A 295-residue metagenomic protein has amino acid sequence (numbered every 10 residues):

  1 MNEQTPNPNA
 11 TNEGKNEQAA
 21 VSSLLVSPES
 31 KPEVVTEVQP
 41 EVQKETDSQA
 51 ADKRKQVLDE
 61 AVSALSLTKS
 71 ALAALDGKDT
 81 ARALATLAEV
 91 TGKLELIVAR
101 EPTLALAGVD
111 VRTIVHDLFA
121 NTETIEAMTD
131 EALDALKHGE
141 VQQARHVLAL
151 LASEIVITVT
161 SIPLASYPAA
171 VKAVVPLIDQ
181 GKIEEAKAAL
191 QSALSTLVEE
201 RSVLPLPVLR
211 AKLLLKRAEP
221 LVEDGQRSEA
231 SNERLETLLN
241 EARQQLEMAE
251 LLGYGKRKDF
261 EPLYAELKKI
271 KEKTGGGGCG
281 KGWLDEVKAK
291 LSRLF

Functional and structural regions predicted by a protein language model:
N2-E3, P8, N12-E131, A135-G139 (+1 more regions): N-terminal Sec/ER secretory leader and immediately downstream segment of secreted/extracellular precursors
N7, T11, T46, S228 (+2 more regions): Serine/threonine-rich low-complexity intrinsically disordered regions
A61, L94, E101, L204 (+4 more regions): Long amphipathic alpha-helices with heptad-repeat character, especially coiled-coil-forming segments used
T86, A189, L238-E241, E266 (+2 more regions): Charge-rich, solvent-exposed alpha-helical interaction surfaces
L87, T91, T103-L106, D110 (+4 more regions): Generic preference for flexible, low-structure residues
V115-E261: Extended amphipathic alpha-helical interaction segments
E229-N232, P262-F295: Terminal, low-structured helical/coil segments at or just beyond the last alpha-helical repeat
